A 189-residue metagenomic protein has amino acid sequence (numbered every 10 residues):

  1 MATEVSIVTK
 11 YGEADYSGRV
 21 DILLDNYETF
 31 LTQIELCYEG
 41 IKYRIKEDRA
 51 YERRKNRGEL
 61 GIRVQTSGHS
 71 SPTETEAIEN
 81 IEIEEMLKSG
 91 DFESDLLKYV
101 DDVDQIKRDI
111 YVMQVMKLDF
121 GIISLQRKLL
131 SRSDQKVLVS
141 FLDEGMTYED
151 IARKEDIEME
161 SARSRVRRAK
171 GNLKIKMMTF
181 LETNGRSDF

Functional and structural regions predicted by a protein language model:
M1-S124, E182-R186: N-terminal interaction/assembly modules
M116, R127, R163-V166: Amphipathic, non-transmembrane alpha-helical scaffold segments
I122-L129, K176: Generic non-transmembrane alpha-helical segments
K128-T147: Short amphipathic alpha helix immediately N-terminal
V137-L138, D150-A152, A162: Hydrophobic positions on the alpha-helical face of helix-turn-helix-like DNA-binding modules
T147-I157: Short helix/strand-capping connector loops at secondary-structure junctions
E155-T179: DNA-recognition helix of helix-turn-helix
I175-F189: Intrinsically disordered, low-complexity basic tails/linkers immediately adjacent to helix-turn-helix/homeobox/MYB/SANT
